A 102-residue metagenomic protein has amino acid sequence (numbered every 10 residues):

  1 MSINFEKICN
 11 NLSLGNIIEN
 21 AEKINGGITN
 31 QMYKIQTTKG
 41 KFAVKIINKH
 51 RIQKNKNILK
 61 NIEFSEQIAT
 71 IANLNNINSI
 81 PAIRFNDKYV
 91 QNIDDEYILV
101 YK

Functional and structural regions predicted by a protein language model:
M1-E22: Juxta-kinase regulatory segment immediately upstream of eukaryotic protein kinase catalytic domains
I3-F5, T38-F42: Short hydrophobic/aromatic-rich motifs at helix boundaries and adjacent loops
N16-E19, N30, I80: Small-residue-enriched segments and motifs
I24-T29: A short catalytic or substrate-binding loop motif that flags glycine-/basic-rich loops and adjacent residues that bind
N30-Q36: ATP phosphate-binding glycine-rich loop
G40-K102: ATP-binding pocket architecture of kinase catalytic cores
